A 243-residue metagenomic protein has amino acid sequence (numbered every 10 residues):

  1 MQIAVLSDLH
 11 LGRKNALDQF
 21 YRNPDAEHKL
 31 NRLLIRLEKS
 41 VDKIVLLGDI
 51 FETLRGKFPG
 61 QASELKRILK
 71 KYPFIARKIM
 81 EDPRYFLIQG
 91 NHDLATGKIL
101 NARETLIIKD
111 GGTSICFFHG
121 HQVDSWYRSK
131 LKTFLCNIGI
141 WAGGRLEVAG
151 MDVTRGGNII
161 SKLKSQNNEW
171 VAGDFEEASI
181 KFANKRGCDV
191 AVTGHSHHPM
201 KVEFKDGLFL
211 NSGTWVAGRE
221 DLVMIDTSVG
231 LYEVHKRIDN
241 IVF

Functional and structural regions predicted by a protein language model:
Q2, L6, R13-G111: Core catalytic region of metal-dependent phosphoesterases/phosphodiesterases, especially metallo-beta-lactamase-like
Q2-R13, S114-H121, L208-G213: Active-site-proximal beta-strand elements of phosphoester/diester hydrolases
D8, I44, D49, G90 (+4 more regions): Divalent metal-coordination and catalytic microenvironments
H10-K14, F51-G56, L87-G97, V123-S125 (+2 more regions): Active-site environment of divalent metal-dependent phosphoester hydrolases
K43, I115, D189-V190: Short, Asp-centered acidic motifs that coordinate Mg2+ and/or phosphate in catalytic or ligand-binding sites
I108-G111, E203-F243: Binuclear metal-dependent phosphoesterase catalytic core
F118-F175: Active-site-proximal loop/helix segment associated with metal-binding centers of metalloenzymes
V171-A191, H195-S196: A short, acidic, amphipathic alpha-helical segment used as a generic capping/interface helix at domain edges
